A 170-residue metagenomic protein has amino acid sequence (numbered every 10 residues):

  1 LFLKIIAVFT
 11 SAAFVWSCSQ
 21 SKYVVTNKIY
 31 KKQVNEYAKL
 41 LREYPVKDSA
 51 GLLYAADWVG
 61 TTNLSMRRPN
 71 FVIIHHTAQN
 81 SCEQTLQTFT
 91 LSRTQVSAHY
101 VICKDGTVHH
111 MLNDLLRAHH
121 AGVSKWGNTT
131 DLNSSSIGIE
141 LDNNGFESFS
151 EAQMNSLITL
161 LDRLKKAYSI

Functional and structural regions predicted by a protein language model:
L1-I6: Bacterial N-terminal signal peptides that target proteins for export
A7-S11: Hydrophobic membrane-insertion alpha-helices, especially the h-region of bacterial N-terminal signal peptides
Y23-Y30: N-terminal targeting or signal-anchor segments and their processing/structural boundaries
K32-S65, N70-S169: Active-site-adjacent loop/helix surface patches within enzyme catalytic domains that shape the substrate-binding cleft
